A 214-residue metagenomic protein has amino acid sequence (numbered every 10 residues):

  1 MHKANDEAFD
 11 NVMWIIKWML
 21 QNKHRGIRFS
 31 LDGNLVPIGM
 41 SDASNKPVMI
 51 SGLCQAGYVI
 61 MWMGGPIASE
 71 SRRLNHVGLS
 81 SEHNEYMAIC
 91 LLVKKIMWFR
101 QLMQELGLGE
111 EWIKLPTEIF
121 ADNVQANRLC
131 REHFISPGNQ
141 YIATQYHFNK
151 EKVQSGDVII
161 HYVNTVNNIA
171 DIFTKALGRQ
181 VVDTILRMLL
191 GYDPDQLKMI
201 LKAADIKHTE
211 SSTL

Functional and structural regions predicted by a protein language model:
M1-G26, N164, I172-T174: C-terminal reverse transcriptase regions that engage the nucleic-acid substrate
M1-K3, V36-P37, N45-M49, I67-A68 (+2 more regions): Flexible loop/turn segments at secondary-structure boundaries
A4-A8, D32-G33, G52, S80-E85 (+1 more regions): Secondary-structure capping and boundary motifs in well-ordered enzyme cores
N11-W18, N22, A43, K95 (+2 more regions): Generic, well-ordered alpha-helical scaffold segments in large soluble proteins
K17-A43, W112-I113: Structured nucleic-acid-interacting core domains from mobile-element enzymes and related host factors, especially RNase
Q21-R25, K46, P66-S69, W98-L108: Conserved helix-loop functional segments at active or binding sites
V36, N75-L214: RNase H-like nuclease module associated with reverse transcription
I38-E82: RNase H-like nuclease fold core
